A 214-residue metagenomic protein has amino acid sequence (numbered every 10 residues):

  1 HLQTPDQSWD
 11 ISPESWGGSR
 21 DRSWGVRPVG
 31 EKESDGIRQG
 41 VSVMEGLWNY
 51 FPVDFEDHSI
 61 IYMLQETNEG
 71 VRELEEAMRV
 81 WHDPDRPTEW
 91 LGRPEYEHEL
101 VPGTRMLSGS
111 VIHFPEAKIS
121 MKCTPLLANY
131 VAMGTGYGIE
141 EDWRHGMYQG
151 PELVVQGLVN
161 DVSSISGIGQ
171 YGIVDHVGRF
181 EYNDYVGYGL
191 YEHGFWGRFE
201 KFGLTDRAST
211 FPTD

Functional and structural regions predicted by a protein language model:
H1-D214: Structured soluble/peripheral alpha/beta segments that form catalytic or ligand/cofactor-binding pockets
